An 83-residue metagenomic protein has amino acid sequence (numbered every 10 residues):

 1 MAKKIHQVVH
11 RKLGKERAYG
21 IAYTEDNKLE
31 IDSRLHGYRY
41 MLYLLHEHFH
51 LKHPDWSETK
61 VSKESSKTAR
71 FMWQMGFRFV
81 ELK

Functional and structural regions predicted by a protein language model:
M1, M41, M72-M75: Detector for methionine-enriched segments
M1-E30: Catalytic zinc-binding patch centered on the HExxH motif and its immediate surroundings that defines zinc-dependent
A18-G20, D32, S57, V61: Generic structural signal for short, flexible, solvent-exposed coil/loop and linker residues
Y23-Y43, K52-D55: Short pre-active-site segment immediately N-terminal to the catalytic Zn-binding motif
E47: Walker B catalytic acidic pair
D55-K83: Post-HExxH zinc-binding segment in Zn-dependent metallohydrolases
